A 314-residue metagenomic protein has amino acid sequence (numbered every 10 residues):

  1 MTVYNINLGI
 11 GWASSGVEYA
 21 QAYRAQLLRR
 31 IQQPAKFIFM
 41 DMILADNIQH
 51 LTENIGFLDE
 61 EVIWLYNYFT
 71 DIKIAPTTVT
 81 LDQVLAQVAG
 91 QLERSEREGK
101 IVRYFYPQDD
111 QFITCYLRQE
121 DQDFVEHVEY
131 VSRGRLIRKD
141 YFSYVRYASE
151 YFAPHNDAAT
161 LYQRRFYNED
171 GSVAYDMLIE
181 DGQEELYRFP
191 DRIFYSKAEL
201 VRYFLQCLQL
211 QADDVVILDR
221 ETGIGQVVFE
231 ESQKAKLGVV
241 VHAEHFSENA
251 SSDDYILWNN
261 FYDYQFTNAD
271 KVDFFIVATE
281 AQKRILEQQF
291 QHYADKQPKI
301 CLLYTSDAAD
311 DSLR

Functional and structural regions predicted by a protein language model:
M1-V88, V128, A148-S149: N-terminal subdomain of nucleotide-sugar transferases
I6-G11, M40-M42, I217-T222, H242-E244 (+1 more regions): Structural motif
V88-A198: Repetitive, compositionally biased segments used for assembly/scaffolding
F204-G223: Short N-terminal targeting/anchoring amphipathic segment
F204-Q209, E244, S252-F275: Membrane-proximal helix-turn-helix segments that form the acceptor-binding/catalytic region of lipid-linked
E230-A250: Active-site proximal beta-strand in glycosyltransferases
Y262, T267-Q297: A short, active-site helix/loop in glycosyltransferases that binds the activated sugar's phosphate group
Y304-A309: Conserved small/polar residues in nucleotide/adenosyl-binding loops
